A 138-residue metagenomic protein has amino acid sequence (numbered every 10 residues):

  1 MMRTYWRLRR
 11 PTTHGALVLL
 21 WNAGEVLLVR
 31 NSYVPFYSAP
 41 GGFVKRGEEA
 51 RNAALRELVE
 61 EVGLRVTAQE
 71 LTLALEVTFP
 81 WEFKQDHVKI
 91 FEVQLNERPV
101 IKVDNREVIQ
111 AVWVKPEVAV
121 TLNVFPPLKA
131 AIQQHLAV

Functional and structural regions predicted by a protein language model:
M1-L17: Acidic, metal-coordinating catalytic segment for phosphate/diphosphate chemistry, firing primarily on the Nudix
P11-T13, W21, F83-Q85, R106 (+1 more regions): A generic fold-level signal
H14-A16, G24, D86-K89, I109: Change "...and in nucleic-acid phosphodiester-cleaving endonucleases..." to "...and in nucleic-acid processing enzymes
A16, W21-E61: Conserved Nudix-box catalytic region and its N-terminal flanking loop in Nudix hydrolases and closely related
P40, R46, V93-Q94, P116 (+2 more regions): Functional cleft and adjacent loop/helix regions within the main domain that mediate ligand binding or catalysis
R65-L75: A short coil-to-beta-strand element that immediately follows conserved catalytic motifs
V77-V100, V112: Active-site-adjacent beta-strand/loop module that shapes the phosphate/pyrophosphate-binding cleft
I90-E92, K102-I132: NUDIX/MutT-family hydrolases
